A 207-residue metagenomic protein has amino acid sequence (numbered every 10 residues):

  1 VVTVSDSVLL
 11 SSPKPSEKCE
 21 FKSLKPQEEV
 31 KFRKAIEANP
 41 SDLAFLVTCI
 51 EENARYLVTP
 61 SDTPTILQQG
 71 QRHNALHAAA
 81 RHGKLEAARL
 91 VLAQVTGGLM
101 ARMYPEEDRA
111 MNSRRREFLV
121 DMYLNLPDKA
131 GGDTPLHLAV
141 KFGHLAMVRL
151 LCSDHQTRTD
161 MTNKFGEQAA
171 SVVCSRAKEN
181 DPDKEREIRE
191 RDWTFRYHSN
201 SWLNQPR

Functional and structural regions predicted by a protein language model:
V1-Q27, A44-G70, E86, A93-K129 (+3 more regions): Ankyrin repeat arrays, specifically the small/polar loop and inter-repeat linker segments at the C-terminal end of each
K31-T48: Alpha-helical segment of the N-proximal tetratricopeptide repeat
F32, L76, L136, A169-A170: Conserved hydrophobic residue in the first alpha-helix
A38-S41, G83, G143, A177: Ankyrin-repeat intra-repeat helix-capping/turn positions
D62-I66, R72-A79, P135: General structural concept
H77, R81-R89, V148, G166 (+1 more regions): Cys/His-rich Zn2+-coordinating "finger/knuckle" modules used by eukaryotic regulatory proteins
G132-P135, V140-V148, C152-D154, A169: Fungal eukaryote-biased detector of long internal structured cores
